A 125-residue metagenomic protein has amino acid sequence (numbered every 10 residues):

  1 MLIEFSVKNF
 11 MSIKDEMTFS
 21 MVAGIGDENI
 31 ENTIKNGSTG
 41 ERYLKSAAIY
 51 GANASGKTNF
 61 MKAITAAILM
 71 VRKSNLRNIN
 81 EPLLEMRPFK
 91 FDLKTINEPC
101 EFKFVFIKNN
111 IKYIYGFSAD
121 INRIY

Functional and structural regions predicted by a protein language model:
M1-Y125: P-loop NTPase switch/coupling surface
